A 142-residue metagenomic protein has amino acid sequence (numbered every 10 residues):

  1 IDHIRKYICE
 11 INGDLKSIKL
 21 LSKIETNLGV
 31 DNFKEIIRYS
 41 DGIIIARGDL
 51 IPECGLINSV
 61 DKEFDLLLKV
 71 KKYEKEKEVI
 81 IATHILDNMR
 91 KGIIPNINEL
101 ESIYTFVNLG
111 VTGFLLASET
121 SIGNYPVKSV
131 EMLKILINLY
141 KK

Functional and structural regions predicted by a protein language model:
I1-K142: Non-catalytic helical/linker scaffolds that mediate oligomerization, partner binding, and domain coupling around large
